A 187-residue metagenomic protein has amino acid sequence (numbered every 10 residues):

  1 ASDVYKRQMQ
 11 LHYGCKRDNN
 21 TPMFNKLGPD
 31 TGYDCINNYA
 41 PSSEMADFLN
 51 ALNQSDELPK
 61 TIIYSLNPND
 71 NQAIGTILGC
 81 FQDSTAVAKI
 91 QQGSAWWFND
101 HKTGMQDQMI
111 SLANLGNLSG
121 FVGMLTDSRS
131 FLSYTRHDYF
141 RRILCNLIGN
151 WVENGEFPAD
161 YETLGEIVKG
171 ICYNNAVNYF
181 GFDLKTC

Functional and structural regions predicted by a protein language model:
A1-Y5: Short, small-residue-biased leader/transition segments that mark boundaries at the very start of proteins
R7-M9, Y13-R17, Y64-T85: Aromatic-lined glycan-binding groove of carbohydrate-active enzymes
Q10-D47, A51, D56-S65: Active-site core of metal-dependent hydrolases
Q10-G14, I62-L66, Q92-A95, L118-R136: Short acidic/histidine-rich active-site segments
N19-G28, D70-G79, K102-M109, F131-N146: Histidine/acidic-residue-rich catalytic or RNA/ligand-binding cores of hydrolases and nuclease-related proteins
L52-E57, F81-A88, L115-S119, W151-P158 (+1 more regions): Secondary-structure transition/capping motifs at alpha-helix termini and the adjoining loop/turn into the next element
T61-N71, A95-G104: Extended C-terminal subregions enriched in glycine
L118-S119, R136-C187: Mid-to-C-terminal alpha-helical segments outside catalytic/metal-binding sites
